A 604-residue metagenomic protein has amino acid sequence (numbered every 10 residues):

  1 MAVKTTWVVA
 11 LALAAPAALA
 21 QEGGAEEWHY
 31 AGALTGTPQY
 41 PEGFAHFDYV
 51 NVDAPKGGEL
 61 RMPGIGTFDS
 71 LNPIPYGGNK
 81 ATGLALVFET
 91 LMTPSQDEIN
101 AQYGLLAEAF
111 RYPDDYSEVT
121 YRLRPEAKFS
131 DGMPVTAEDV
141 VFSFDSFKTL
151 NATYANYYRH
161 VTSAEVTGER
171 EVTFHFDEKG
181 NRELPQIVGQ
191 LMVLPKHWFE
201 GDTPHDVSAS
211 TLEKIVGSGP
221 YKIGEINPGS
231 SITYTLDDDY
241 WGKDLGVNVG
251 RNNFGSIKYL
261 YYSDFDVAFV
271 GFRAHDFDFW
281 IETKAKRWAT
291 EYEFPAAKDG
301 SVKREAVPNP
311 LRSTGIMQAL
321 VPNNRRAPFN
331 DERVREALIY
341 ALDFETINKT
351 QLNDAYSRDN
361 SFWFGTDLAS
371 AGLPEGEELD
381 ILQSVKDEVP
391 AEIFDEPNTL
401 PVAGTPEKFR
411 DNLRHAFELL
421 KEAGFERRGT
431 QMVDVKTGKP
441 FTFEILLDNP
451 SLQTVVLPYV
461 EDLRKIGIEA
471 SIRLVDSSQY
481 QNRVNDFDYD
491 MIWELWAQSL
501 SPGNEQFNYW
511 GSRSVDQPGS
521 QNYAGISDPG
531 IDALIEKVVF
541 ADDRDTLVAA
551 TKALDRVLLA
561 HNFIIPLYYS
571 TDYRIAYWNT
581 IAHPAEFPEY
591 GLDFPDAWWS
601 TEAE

Functional and structural regions predicted by a protein language model:
E22-A25, G64-G66, N79-T82, N227-L236 (+4 more regions): Detector for C-terminal structural segments
E22-D115, D145, V216: N-terminal lobe/hinge region of extracytoplasmic solute-binding protein
V50, A54-P55, P75-G83, A109-T153 (+5 more regions): Aromatic- and charge-enriched surface segment that lines or borders ligand/interaction sites
T67, V87-E98, D145, G189-K258 (+3 more regions): Gly/Pro-rich hinge or "lid" segments in bacterial periplasmic/extracellular proteins
L106-E108, S130, V135, H175-K196 (+4 more regions): Aromatic-rich, solvent-exposed beta-strand/loop patch
R122, N156-D202, S218-N227, L373-V385: Surface-exposed binding/hinge segments that line and control ligand-binding clefts or catalytic entry sites
R124, A209, G242-P295, E336 (+3 more regions): Ligand-site clamp/hinge motif
S163-E165, G224-T235, L260-R326, R333 (+3 more regions): Extracellular/periplasmic solute-recognition and catalytic clefts
